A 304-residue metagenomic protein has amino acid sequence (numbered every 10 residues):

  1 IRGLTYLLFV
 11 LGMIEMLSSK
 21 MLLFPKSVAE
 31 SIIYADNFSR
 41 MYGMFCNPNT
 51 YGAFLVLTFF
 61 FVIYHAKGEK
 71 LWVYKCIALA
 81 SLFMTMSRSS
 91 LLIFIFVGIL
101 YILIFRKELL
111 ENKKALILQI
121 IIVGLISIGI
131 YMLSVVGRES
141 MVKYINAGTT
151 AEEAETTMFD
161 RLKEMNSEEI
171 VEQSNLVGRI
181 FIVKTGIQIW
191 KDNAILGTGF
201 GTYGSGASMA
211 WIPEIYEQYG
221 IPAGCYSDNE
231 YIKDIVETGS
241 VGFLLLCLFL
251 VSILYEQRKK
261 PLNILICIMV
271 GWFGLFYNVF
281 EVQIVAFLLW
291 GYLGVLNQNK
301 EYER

Functional and structural regions predicted by a protein language model:
R2-K26, G43-E108: Alpha-helical transmembrane segments of multi-pass inner-membrane proteins
L7-M13, L79-F83, S127-Y131, I268-N278: Aromatic-anchored segments of alpha-helical transmembrane domains
L17-S19, F105-I170, I187-D192, F200: A membrane-periplasm/extracellular boundary helix in multi-pass inner-membrane enzymes that assemble envelope glycans
V28-M44, I221-N229: Active-site-proximal inter-transmembrane loops
R40-L55, S227-E230, I235-G242, F280-V285: Membrane-interface micro-motifs in multi-pass membrane enzymes
G68-E69, Y101-A115, A210-Y216, D234-G271: Hydrophobic transmembrane alpha-helices and their immediate junctions
G98-I99, A115, F249-L250, N263-R304: Transmembrane alpha-helices of multi-pass inner-membrane enzymes
E169-T238: Long extracytoplasmic/lumenal interhelical loops at the membrane interface of multi-pass membrane proteins
